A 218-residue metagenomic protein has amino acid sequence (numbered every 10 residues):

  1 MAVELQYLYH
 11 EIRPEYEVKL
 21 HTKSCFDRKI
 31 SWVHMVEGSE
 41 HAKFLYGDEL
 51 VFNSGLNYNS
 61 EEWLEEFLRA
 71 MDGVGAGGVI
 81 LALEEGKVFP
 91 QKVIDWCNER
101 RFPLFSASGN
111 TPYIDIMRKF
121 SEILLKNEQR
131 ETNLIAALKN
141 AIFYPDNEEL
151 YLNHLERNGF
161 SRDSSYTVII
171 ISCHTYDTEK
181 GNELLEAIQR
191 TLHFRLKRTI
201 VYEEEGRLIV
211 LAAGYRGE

Functional and structural regions predicted by a protein language model:
M1-Y166, T175, K180-E218: Alpha-helical/coil-rich non-catalytic "connector" segments in signaling and regulatory proteins
